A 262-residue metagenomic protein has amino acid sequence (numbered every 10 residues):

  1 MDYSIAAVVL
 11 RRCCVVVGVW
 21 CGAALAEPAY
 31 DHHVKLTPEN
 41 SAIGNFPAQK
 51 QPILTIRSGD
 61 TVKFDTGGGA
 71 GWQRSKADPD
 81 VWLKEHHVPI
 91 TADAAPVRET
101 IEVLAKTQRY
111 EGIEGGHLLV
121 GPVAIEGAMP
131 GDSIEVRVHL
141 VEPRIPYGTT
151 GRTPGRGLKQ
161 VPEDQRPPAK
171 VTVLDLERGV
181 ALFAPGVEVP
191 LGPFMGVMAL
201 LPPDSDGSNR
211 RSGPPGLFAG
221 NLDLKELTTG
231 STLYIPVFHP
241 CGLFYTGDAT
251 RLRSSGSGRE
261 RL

Functional and structural regions predicted by a protein language model:
D2-C14: Bacterial N-terminal signal peptides that target proteins for export
R11-A23: Bacterial N-terminal signal peptides
A24-P28: Boundary at the C-terminal end of the N-terminal hydrophobic targeting segment
V34-E111: N-terminal, Lys/Arg-enriched amphipathic/low-complexity engagement segments that precede the first folded domain
F64, S133-V136, I235: A generic structural signal for residues embedded in beta-strands
G69-V81, V141-G151, C241-R251: Short, Lys/Arg- and Gly-enriched loop/turn segments at beta-strand edges
V103-T107, G112-E126, E135-T228: Intrinsically disordered, low-complexity linker/loop segments enriched in Gly/Pro and charged/polar residues
